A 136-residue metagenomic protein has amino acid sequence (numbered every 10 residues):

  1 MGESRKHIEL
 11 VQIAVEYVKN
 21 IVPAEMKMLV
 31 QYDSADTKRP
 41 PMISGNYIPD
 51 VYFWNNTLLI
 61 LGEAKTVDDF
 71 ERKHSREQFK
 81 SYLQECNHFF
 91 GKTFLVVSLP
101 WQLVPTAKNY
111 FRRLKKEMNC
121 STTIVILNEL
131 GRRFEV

Functional and structural regions predicted by a protein language model:
M1-H7, N20, E25-T57: Active-site metal-binding core of divalent-cation-utilizing nuclease and nuclease-like domains
A14-V18: Short, non-transmembrane alpha-helical segments in secretory-pathway proteins
K19-M26, N87-F94, L114-I126: Structural alpha-beta junctions
Y32, A64-T66, L99-Q102: Structural motif
K38-I43, D69-R72, Q102-P105: Acidic-and-aromatic substrate-binding clefts and catalytic sites of carbohydrate-active enzymes
V51-R72, Y82: Conserved catalytic cores of phosphodiester-cleaving nucleases, focusing on short active-site segments
K73-V97, L103-L114: Short, charged, amphipathic alpha-helix that recurs within catalytic cores of restriction-modification and other
V96-V136: Domain-level recognition of nuclease-like catalytic cores that cleave nucleotide substrates
